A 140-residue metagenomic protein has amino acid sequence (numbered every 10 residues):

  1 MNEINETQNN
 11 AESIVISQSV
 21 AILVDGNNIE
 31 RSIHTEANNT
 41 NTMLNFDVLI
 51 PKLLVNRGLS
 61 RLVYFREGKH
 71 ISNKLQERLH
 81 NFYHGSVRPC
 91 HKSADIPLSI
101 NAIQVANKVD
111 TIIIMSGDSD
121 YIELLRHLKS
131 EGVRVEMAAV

Functional and structural regions predicted by a protein language model:
N2-A94, N107, K129, R134: Domain-level signal for Mg2+-assisted phosphodiester chemistry and nucleotide/NA-binding surfaces in nucleic-acid
Q18, V109-A139: Active-site histidine-anchored catalytic micro-motif
S72-N73, S99, Y121-E123: Short, well-ordered alpha-helical microsegments
R88-G117: Internal catalytic-core helix/loop-beta-alpha segment that presents or stabilizes conserved functional determinants
